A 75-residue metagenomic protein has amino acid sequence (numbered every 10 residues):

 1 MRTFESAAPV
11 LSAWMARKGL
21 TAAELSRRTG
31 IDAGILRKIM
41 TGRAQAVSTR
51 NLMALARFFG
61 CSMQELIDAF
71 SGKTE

Functional and structural regions predicted by a protein language model:
M1, A13, K38, Q45 (+2 more regions): Short, charged recognition helix plus adjacent turn of helix-turn-helix-like nucleic-acid-binding domains
M1-A23: A short, Lys/Arg-rich alpha-helix, primarily the initiator
M15, S26, A56: The alpha-helix within a helix-turn-helix
G19-K38, R43: Short alpha-helical DNA-recognition segment
L20, V47-R50: Residue-level signal for the short linker/turn that defines the boundary of a DNA-recognition helix
R50-E65: DNA major-groove recognition helix of helix-turn-helix/homeodomain DNA-binding modules
